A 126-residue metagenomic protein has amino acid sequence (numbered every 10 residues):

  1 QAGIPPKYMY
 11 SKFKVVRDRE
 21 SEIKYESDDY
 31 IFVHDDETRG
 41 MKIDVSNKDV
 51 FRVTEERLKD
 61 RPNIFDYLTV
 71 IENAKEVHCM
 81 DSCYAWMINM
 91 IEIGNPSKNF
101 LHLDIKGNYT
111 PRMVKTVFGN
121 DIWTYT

Functional and structural regions predicted by a protein language model:
Q1-T126: Catalytic machinery of carbohydrate-active enzymes, primarily nucleotide-sugar-dependent glycosyltransferases
